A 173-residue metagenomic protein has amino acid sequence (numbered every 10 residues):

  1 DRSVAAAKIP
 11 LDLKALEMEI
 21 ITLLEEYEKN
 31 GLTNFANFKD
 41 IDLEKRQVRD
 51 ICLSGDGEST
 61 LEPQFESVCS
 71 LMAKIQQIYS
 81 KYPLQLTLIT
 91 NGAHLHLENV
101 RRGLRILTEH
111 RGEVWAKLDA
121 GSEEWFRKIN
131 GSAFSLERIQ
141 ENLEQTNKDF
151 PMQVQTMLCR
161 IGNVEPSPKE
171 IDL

Functional and structural regions predicted by a protein language model:
R2-H110: Conserved Radical SAM active-site core
T60-L173: Conserved AdoMet/S-adenosylmethionine-binding subsite of the radical SAM
